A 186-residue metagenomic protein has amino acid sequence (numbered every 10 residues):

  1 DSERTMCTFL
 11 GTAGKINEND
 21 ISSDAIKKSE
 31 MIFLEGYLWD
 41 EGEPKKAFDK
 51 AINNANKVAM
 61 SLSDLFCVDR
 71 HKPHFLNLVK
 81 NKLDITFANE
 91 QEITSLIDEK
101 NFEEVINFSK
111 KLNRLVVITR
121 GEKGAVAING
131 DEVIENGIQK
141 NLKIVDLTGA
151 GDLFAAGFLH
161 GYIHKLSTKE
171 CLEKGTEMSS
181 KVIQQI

Functional and structural regions predicted by a protein language model:
E3-E135: Ribokinase/PfkB-type carbohydrate-kinase core domain
K110-K111, L115, E122, Q139-I186: Conserved post-catalytic alpha-helical subdomain immediately downstream of the catalytic base and nucleotide-binding
